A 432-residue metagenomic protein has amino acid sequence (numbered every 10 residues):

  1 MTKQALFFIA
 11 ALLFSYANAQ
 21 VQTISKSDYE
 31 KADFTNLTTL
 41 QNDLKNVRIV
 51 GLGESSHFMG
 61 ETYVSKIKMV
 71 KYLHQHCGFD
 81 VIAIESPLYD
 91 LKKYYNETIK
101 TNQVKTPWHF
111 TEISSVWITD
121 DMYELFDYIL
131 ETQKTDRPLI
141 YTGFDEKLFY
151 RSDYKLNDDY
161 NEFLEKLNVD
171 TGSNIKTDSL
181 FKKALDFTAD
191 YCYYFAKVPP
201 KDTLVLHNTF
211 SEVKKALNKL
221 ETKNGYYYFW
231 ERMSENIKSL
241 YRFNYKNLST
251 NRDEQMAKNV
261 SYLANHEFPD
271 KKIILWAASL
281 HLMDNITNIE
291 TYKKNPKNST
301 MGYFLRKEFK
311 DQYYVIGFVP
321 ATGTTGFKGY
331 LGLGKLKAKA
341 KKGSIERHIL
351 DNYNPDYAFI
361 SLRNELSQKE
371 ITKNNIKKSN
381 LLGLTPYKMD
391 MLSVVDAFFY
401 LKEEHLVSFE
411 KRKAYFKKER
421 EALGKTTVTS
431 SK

Functional and structural regions predicted by a protein language model:
M1-Q22, S430-K432: Bacterial Sec-dependent N-terminal signal peptides
Q20-K432: Structured catalytic-domain cores with a bias toward divalent-metal coordination
